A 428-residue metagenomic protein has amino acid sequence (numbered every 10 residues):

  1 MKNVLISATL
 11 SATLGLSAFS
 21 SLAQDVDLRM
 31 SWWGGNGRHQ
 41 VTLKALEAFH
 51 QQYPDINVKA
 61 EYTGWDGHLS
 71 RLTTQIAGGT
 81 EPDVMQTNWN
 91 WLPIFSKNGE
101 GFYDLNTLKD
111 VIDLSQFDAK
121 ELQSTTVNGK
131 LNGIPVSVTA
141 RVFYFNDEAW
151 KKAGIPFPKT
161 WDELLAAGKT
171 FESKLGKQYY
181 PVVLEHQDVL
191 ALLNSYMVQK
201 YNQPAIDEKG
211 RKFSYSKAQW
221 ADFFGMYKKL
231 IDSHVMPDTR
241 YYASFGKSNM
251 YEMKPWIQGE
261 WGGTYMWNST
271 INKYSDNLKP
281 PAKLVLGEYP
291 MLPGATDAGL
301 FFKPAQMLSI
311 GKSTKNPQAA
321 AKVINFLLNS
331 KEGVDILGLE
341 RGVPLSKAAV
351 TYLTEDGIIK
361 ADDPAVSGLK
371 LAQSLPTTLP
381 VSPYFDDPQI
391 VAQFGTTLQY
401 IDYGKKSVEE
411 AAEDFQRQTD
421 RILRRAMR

Functional and structural regions predicted by a protein language model:
Q24-G35, I56-E61, D83-V84, N132 (+2 more regions): Short, well-ordered beta-strand elements
K44-F117, S124-T126, E148-K159, K254-G263 (+4 more regions): Extracytoplasmic "Venus flytrap"/periplasmic binding protein-like
P82-D83, I112-A149, Y180-P181, T296-L300 (+1 more regions): A structural signal for short loop-to-beta-strand junctions that line the ligand-binding cleft of periplasmic/secreted
W89-R141, L165, K283-G287, K360-A361 (+1 more regions): Hinge/lid segment of periplasmic solute-binding proteins
G101-D104, S269-D276, Y289, Q306 (+2 more regions): Mature extracytoplasmic/periplasmic domains
N132-V136, R141, L165-W220, K228: Extracytoplasmic/periplasmic solute-binding protein
G168-K169, K212-S244, Y289-L292: Glycine-centered hinge/linker elements that transmit conformational signals in sensory and ligand-binding systems
F302, V366-Q418: C-terminal capping/gating helix-and-loop segments adjacent to ligand/active sites or protein-protein/ligand interfaces
